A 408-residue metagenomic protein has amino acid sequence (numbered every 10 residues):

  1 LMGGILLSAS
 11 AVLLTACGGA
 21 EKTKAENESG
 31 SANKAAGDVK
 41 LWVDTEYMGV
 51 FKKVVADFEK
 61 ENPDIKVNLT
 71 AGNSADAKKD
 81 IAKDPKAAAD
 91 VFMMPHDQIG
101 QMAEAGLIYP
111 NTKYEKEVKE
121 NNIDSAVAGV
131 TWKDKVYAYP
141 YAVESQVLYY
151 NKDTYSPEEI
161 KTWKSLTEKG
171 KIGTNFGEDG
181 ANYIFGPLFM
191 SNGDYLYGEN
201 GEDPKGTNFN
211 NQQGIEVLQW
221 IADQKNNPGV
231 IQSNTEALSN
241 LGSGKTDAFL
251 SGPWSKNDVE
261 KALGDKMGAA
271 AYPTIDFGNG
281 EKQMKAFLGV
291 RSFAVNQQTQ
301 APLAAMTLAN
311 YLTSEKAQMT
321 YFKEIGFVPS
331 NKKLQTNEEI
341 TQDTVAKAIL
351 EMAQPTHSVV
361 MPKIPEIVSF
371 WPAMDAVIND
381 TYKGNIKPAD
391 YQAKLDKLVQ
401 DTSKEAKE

Functional and structural regions predicted by a protein language model:
G4, S10-A11, G18-Q98, F277 (+2 more regions): Conserved N-terminal structural module of periplasmic/extracytoplasmic solute-binding proteins
D44, Q224-A301: Extracytoplasmic/periplasmic substrate-binding proteins
D57-N122, Y137-A138, D153-T154, D247-A248 (+3 more regions): Extracytoplasmic "Venus flytrap"/periplasmic binding protein-like
A82-K83, A87-D90, V118-Y150, T174-N175 (+2 more regions): A structural signal for short loop-to-beta-strand junctions that line the ligand-binding cleft of periplasmic/secreted
H96-V147, E158-E159, W163-K164, A270-A271 (+1 more regions): Hinge/lid segment of periplasmic solute-binding proteins
Y137-Y141, Q146, K164-T207, Q213 (+1 more regions): Extracytoplasmic/periplasmic solute-binding protein
D203-Q232: Glycine-centered hinge/linker elements that transmit conformational signals in sensory and ligand-binding systems
K323-A376, D380, K404-E408: Long, aromatic- and glycine/proline-rich binding clefts that accommodate carbohydrate-like moieties
